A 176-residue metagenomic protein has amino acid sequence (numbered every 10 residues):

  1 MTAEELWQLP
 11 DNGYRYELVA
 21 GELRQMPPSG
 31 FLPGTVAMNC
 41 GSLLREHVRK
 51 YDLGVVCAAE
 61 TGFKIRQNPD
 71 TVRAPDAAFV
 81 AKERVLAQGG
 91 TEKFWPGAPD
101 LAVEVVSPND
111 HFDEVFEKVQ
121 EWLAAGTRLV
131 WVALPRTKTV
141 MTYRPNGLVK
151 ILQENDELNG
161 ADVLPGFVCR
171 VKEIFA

Functional and structural regions predicted by a protein language model:
M1-A176: Gly/Pro/Ser/Thr-rich low-complexity, intrinsically disordered segments predominantly at protein N-termini
